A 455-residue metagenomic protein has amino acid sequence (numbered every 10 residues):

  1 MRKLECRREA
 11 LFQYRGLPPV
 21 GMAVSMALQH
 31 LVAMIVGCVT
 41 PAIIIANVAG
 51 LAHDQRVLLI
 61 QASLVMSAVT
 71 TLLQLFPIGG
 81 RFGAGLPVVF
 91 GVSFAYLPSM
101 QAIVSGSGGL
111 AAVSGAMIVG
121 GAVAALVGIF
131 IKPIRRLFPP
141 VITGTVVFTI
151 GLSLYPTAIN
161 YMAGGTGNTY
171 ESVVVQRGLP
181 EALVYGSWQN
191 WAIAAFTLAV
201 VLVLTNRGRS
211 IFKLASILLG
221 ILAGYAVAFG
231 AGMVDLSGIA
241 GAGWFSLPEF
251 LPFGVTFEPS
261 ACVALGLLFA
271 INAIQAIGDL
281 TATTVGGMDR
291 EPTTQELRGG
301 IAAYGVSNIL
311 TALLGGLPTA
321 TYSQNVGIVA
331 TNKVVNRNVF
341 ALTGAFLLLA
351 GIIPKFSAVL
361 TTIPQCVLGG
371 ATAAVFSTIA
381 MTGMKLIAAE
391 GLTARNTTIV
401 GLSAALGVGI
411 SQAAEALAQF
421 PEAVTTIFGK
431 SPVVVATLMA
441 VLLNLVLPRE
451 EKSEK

Functional and structural regions predicted by a protein language model:
M1-M26, N168-A182, G238-F250, V285 (+3 more regions): Intrinsically disordered, low-complexity non-transmembrane regions of multi-pass membrane transporters
M1-P87, P98-I103: N-terminal signal-anchor module of multipass membrane proteins
R2-E5, C38-A42, A46, F196-R207 (+6 more regions): Juxtamembrane interface elements at the cytosolic ends of transmembrane helices in multi-pass membrane proteins
V20, A46-G83, L267-R337: Membrane-embedded helical hairpins/re-entrant loop segments and their flanking transmembrane helices within multi-pass
G21-A33, V184-L198, A215-S216, G230-A231 (+2 more regions): Hydrophobic, membrane-embedded alpha-helices of multi-pass small-molecule transporters
Q55-L59, R81-F94, R136-T143, F212-L218 (+3 more regions): Short, non-helical or kinked segments that cap or interrupt transmembrane helices
Q101, T205, N325-F340, A345-G351: Interfacial segments of multi-pass membrane proteins
I103-D235, G344, L349-E454: Membrane-embedded alpha-helical modules
